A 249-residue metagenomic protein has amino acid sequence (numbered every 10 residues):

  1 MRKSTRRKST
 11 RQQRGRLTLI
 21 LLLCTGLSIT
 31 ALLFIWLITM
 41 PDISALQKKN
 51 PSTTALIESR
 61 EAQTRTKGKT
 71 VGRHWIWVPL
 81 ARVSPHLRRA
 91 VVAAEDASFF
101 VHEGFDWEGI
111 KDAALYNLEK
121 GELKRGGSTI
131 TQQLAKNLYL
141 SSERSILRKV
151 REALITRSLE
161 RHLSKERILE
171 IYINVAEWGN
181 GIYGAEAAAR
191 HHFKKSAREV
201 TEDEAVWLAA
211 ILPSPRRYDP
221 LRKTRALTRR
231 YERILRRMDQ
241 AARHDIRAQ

Functional and structural regions predicted by a protein language model:
R2-K8, Q13-Q249: Juxtamembrane regions of bacterial inner-membrane/periplasmic proteins, predominantly the peptidoglycan biogenesis
